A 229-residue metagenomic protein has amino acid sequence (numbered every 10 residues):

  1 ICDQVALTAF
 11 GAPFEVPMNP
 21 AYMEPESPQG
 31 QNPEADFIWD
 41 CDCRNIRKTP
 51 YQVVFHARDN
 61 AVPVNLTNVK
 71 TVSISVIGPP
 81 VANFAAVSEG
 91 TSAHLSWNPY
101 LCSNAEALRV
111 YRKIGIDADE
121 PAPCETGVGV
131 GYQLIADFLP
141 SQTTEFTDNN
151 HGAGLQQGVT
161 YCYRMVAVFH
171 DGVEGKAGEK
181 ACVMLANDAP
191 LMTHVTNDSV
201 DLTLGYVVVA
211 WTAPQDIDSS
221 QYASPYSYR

Functional and structural regions predicted by a protein language model:
I1-A6, A93-Y100, R112: Extracellular ectodomain surface segments
C2-E34, K70-I74: Surface-exposed or secretory-pathway low-complexity segments enriched in glycine-proline and Ser/Thr/acidic residues
P25-N32, L108-Q156, A223-R229: Recognizes extended acidic, P/S/T-rich segments that occur within or adjacent to Ig-like beta-sandwich modules
D36-R47, P99: Extracellular/luminal low-complexity segments enriched in Ser/Thr/Pro
R44-Y51, G154-T160, Q221-A223: Short glycine/proline/serine/threonine-rich loop/turn segments at secondary-structure transition edges
T49-D59: A short beta-strand micro-motif common to beta-rich folds, especially ectodomain repeats
A57, D148-E174: Beta-strand-rich modules
S73-E106, Q157, H170-P225: Pro/Thr/Ser/Gly-rich low-complexity, intrinsically disordered linker/stalk tracts
